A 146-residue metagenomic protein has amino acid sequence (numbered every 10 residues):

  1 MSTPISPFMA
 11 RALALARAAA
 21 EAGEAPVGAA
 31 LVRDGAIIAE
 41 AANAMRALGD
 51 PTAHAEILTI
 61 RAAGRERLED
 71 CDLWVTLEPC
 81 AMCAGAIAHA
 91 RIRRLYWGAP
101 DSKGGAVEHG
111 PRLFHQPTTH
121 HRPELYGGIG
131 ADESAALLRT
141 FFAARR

Functional and structural regions predicted by a protein language model:
S2-A22: Short, basic/aromatic recognition patches
I5, M9, V27-G28, E56 (+2 more regions): Alpha-helical structural signal
A16, A20-G23, R33, M45 (+3 more regions): Generic helix-packing signal
G23-V27, E69: Short, basic and Ser/Thr-rich N-terminal targeting/leader segments
V27-G35: Short beta-strand scaffold segments in enzyme catalytic cores
A39-A136: Zn2+-dependent cytidine deaminase-like catalytic core
L137-R146: Thiol/selenol-based redox catalytic cores and closely related redox-interacting motifs
